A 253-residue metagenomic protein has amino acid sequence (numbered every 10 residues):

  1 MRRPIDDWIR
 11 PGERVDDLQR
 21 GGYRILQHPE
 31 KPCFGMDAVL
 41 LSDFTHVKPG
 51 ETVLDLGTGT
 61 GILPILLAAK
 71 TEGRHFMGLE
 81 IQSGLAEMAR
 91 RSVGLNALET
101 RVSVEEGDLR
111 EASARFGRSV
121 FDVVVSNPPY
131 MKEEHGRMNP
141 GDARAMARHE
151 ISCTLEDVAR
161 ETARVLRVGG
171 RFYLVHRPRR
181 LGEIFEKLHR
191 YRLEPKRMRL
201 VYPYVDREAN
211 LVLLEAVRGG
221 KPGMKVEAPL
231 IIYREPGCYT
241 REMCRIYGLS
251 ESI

Functional and structural regions predicted by a protein language model:
I5-P49: Class I SAM-dependent transferase core
G22, G50, G73, E99-R101 (+2 more regions): A generic structural signal for alpha->beta connector loops
L26, S103-E105, K196-R199: General small-molecule cofactor/ligand-binding pocket signal
F44-R137, R160: Conserved SAM/SAH cofactor-binding pocket of Class I
T71, G117-R118, D206-N210, M224: A generic structural micro-feature
P128-D157: Mobile active-site "lid"/loop adjacent to the S-adenosyl-L-methionine
S152-P203, R207-A209: Conserved Class I SAM-dependent methyltransferase catalytic core
E208-I253: SAM/dcSAM-binding transferase cores
